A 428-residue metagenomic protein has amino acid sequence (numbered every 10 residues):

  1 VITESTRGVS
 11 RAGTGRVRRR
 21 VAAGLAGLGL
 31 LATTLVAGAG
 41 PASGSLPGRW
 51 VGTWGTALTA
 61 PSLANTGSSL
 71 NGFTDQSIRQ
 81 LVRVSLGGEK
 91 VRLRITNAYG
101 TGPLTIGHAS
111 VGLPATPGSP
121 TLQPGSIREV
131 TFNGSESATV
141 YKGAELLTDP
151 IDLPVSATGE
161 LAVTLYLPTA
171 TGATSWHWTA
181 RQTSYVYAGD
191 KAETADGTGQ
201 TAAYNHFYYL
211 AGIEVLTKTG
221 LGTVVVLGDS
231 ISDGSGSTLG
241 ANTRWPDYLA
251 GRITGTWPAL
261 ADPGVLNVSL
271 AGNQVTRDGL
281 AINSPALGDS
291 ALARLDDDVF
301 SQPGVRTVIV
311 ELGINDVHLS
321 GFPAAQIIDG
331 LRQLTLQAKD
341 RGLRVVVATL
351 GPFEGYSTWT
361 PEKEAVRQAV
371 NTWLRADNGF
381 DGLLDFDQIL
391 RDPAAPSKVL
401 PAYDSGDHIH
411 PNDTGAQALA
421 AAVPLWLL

Functional and structural regions predicted by a protein language model:
I2-E4, G27-L35, G40-L227, D233-A241 (+1 more regions): N-terminal secretory targeting modules
I2-L28: N-terminal export and membrane-targeting signals
W54, S77-Q80, P103, V111-P117 (+5 more regions): Conserved SGNH/GDSL esterase-like catalytic core that processes O-acyl groups on lipids and polysaccharides
T96, Y166, L227-S230, N267-N273 (+4 more regions): Active-site-proximal beta-strand/loop segments in catalytic clefts of secreted hydrolases
Q274, I282-S284, G288, H318 (+1 more regions): Catalytic His-Asp segment of secreted/periplasmic serine-dependent ester chemistry enzymes
L331-K339: Surface-exposed amphipathic alpha-helices with a cationic face
